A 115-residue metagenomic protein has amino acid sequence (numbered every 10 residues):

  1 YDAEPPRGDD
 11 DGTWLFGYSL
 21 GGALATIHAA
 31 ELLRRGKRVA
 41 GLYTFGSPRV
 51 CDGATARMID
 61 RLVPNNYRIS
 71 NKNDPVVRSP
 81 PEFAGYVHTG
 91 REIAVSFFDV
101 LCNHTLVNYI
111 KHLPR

Functional and structural regions predicted by a protein language model:
Y1-F16, L20-R115: Non-catalytic, mobile gating and regulatory segments of ester bond hydrolases
